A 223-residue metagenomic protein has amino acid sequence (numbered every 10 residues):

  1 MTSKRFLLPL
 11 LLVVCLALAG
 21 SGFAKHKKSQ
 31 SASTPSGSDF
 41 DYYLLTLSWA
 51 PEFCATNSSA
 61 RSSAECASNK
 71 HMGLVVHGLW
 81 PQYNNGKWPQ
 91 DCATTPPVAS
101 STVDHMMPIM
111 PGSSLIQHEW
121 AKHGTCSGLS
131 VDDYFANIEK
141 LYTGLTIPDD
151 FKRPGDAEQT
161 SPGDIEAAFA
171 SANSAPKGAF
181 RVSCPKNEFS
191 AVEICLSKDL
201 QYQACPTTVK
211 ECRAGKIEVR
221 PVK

Functional and structural regions predicted by a protein language model:
M1, G22-A24: Short, low-complexity interaction segments enriched in Ser/Thr/Pro/Gly
M1-P9: Bacterial N-terminal signal peptides that target proteins for export
L8-L16: Hydrophobic helical h-region of N-terminal Sec-dependent signal peptides in bacterial secretory/periplasmic proteins
A24-T56: N-terminal module-boundary/linker segments of secreted carbohydrate-active enzymes
L44-T46, S58-K223: Domain-level detector of nuclease and nuclease-like folds in predominantly extracellular/periplasmic contexts
